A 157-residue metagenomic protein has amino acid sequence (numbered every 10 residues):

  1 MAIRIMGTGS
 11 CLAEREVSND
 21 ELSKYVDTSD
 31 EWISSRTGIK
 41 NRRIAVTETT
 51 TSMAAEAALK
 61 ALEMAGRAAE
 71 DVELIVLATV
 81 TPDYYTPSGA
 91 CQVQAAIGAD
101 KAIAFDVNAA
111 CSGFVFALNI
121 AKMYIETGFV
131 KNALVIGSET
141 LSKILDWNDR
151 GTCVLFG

Functional and structural regions predicted by a protein language model:
M1-E73, I97: Conserved "HGTGT" condensation-loop signature of ketosynthase/thiolase-family condensing enzymes that catalyze
T8-S10, V80, S138: Cofactor-binding loop segments of dinucleotide-utilizing enzymes, especially the Rossmann-like FAD- and NAD(P)+-binding
M53, V80-T81: Short beta-strand to alpha-helix junction loop
E63-E70, D83-G157: Acyl-thioester C-C bond-transforming condensing/cleaving domain
L74-T79: Short glycine-rich or small-residue beta-strand-to-loop segments that form or flank ligand, phosphate, metal/Fe-S
